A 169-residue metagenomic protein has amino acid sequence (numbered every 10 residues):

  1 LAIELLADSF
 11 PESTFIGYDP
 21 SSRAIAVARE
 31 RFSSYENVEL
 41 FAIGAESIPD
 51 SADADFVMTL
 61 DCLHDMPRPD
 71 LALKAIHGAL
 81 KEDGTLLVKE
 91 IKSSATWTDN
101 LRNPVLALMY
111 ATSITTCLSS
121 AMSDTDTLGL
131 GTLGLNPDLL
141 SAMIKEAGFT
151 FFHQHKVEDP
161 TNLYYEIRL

Functional and structural regions predicted by a protein language model:
L1-S47: Class I SAM-dependent methyltransferase SAM/SAH-binding core
T14, D83-T85: Short glycine-centered segments of the SAM/dcSAM-binding site in methyltransferase folds
Y18, F41-I43, T59-L60, K89 (+2 more regions): Generic beta-strand/beta-sheet core signal
I43-V57: A short acidic, Gly/Pro-enriched loop at the edge of an enzyme's catalytic core that lines a small-molecule cofactor
A54-D70: A short SAM/SAH-binding and catalytic strip from SAM-dependent methyltransferases
D70-E82: A short glycine-rich, Lys/Arg-flanked "PGG" loop and its adjoining helix->strand segment in the class I
K89-A147, H153: C-terminal alpha-helical "lid/dimerization" subdomain adjacent to the S-adenosyl-L-methionine
K145-L169: Core SAM-dependent methyltransferase catalytic element
